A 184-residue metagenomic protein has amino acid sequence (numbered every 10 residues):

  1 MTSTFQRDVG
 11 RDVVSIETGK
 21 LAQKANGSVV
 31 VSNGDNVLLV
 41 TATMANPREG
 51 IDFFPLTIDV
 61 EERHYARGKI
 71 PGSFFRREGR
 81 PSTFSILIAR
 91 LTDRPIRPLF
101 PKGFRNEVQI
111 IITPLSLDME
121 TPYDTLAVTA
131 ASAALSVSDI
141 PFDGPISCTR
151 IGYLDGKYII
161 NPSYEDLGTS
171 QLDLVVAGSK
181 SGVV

Functional and structural regions predicted by a protein language model:
M1-K24, S28-V29: Short, Gly/Pro- and small/polar-rich lid/capping loops
V13, A25-Q109, P114-S116, E120-T121 (+1 more regions): Glycine-rich, flexible beta-strand/loop modules in the N-terminal catalytic cores of phosphate-handling
V14-E17, K24-G27, T43-A45, K157-S163 (+1 more regions): Glycine-rich, charged/polar anion/phosphate-binding loops that engage phosphate groups from diverse ligands
G19, P47, M119, I140-P145 (+1 more regions): Single-stranded nucleic-acid-binding OB-fold domains
K24, P122-V128, P145, S170: Short glycine/serine/threonine-rich phosphate/pyrophosphate-binding segments that cradle anionic phosphate groups
P95, L126-S138: Stable alpha-helical structural segments in soluble proteins, enriched in small hydrophobic residues
P141-V184: Mobile "lid/hinge" segments at catalytic clefts and subdomain interfaces of large enzymes
